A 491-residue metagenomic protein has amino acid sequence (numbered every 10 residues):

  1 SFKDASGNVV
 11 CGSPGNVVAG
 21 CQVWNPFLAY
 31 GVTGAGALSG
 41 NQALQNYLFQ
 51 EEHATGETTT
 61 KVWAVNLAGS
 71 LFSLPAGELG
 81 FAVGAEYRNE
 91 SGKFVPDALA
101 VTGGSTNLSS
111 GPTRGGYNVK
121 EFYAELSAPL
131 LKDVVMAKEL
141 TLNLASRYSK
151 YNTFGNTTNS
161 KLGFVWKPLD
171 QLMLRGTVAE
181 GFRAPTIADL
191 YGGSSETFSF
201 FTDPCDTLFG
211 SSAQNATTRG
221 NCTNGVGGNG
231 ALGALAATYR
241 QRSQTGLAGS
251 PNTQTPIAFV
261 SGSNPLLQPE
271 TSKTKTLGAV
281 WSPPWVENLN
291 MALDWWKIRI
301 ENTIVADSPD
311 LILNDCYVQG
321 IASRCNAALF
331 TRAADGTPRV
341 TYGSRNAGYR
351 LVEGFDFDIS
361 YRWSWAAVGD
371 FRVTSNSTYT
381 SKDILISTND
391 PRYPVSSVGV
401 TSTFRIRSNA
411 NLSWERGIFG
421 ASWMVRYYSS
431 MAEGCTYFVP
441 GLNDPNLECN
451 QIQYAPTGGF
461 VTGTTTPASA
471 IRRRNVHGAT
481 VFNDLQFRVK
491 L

Functional and structural regions predicted by a protein language model:
S1, F81-V95, G116-K167, S272-G278: Surface-exposed extracellular loop regions of Gram-negative outer-membrane beta-barrel proteins
S1-K120, A179-P269, D294-D356, P394-V400: Surface-exposed, low-complexity loop segments enriched in small/polar and acidic residues
T59-V65, K120-A128, T158-F164, L172 (+6 more regions): Hydrophobic, lipid-facing positions within transmembrane beta-strands of outer-membrane proteins
L71, A85-K93, L130, S146-N152 (+10 more regions): Transmembrane beta-strands of outer-membrane beta-barrel pores
F72-L79, L131-L140, Q171, A213-N215 (+6 more regions): Short loop/turn motifs that connect adjacent beta-strands in outer-membrane beta-barrel proteins
L79-V83, A124, K138-L144, S160 (+8 more regions): Transmembrane beta-strands of outer-membrane beta-barrel proteins
K93-A100, A137, F154-S160, A188-G192 (+3 more regions): Outer-membrane beta-barrel translocator domains and adjoining extracellular loop/strand segments of Gram-negative
S360-S364, V368-T378, V400-L491: Conserved C-terminal beta-signal and adjacent last beta-strands/turns of outer-membrane beta-barrel proteins
